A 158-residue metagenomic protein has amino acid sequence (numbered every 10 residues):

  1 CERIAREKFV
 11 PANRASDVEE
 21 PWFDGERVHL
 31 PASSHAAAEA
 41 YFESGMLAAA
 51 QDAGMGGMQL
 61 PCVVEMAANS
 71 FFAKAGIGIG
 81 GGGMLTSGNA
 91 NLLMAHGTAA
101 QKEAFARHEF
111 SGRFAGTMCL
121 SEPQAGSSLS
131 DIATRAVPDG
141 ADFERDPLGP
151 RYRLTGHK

Functional and structural regions predicted by a protein language model:
C1-G81, A100, A104: Amphipathic, small/basic residue-rich leader segments at the start of a protein or domain
G25-S33, A95, S111-T117: Short, mixed-charge aromatic SLiMs
Y41-F42, G88-N89, D146-P147: Short hydrophobic "helix-edge" motifs at membrane interfaces and signal-peptide entry regions
A50-A53, G81-M84, C119-E122, K158: Glycine-rich, histidine-containing beta strand-loop boundary motifs that form or position
M58, A100-K158: Glycine-rich, Trp-frequent "lid" loop and neighboring beta-strands that shape and gate the flavin cofactor pocket
G81-A99: N-terminal glycine-rich flavin-associated loop
